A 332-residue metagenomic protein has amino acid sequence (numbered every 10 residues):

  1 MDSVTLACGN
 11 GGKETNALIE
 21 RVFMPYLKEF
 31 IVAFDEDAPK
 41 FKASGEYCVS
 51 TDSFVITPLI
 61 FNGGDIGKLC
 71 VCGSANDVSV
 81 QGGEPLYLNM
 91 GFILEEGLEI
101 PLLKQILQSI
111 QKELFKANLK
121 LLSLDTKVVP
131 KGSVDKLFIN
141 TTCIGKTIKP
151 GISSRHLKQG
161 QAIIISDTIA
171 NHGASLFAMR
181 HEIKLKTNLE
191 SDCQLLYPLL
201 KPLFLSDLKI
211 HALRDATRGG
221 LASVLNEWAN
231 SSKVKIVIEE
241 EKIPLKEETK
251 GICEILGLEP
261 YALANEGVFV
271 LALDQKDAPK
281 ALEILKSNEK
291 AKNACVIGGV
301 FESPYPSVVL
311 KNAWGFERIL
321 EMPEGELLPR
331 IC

Functional and structural regions predicted by a protein language model:
M1-V22, L320-L328: N-terminal amphipathic/basic leader segments beginning at the initiator methionine
T5, K13-I165, N171: Glycine-rich phosphate/pyrophosphate-binding loop regions near the starts of catalytic domains
F30-D35, N118-L124, D207-A216, V237-E240 (+2 more regions): Flexible, glycine/charged-enriched surface loops at secondary-structure junctions
I31-A33, K40-S44, L114-F115, P130-K136 (+8 more regions): Solvent-exposed alpha-helices and their adjacent loops that cap or buttress functional pockets in soluble metabolic
E95-G97, L189-N265: Active-site-proximal betaalpha loop/short-helix elements that scaffold phosphoryl/nucleotidyl transfer chemistry
K146-D192, K311, R330-C332: Phosphate/diphosphate-binding glycine-rich loops and adjacent basic-rich segments that engage nucleotide
A272-P279: Helix N-cap motif at beta-to-alpha junctions
S287-C332: Acidic, Ser/Thr/Pro-rich beta/coil linker or hinge segments at domain junctions
